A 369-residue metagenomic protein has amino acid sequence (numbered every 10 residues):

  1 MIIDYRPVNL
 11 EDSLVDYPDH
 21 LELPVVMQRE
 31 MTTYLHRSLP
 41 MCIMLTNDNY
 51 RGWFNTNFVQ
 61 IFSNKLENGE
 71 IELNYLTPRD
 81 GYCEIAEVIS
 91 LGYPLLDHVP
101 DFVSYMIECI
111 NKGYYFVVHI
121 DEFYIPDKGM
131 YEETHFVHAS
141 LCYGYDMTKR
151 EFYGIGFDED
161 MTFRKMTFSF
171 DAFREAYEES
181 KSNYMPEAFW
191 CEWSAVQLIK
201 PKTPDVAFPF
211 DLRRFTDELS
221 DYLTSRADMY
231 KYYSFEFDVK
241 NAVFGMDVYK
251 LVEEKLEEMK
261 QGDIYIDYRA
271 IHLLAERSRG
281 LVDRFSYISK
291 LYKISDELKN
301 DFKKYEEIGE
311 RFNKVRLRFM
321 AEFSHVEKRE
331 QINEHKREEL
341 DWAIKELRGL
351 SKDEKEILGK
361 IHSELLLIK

Functional and structural regions predicted by a protein language model:
I2-K200: Conserved active-site-adjacent core of cysteine acyl-enzyme catalytic domains
L39, G81-E84, D101, Y105 (+8 more regions): Exposed alpha-helical structural elements
L45-N49, K112, E179, S225 (+3 more regions): A structural signal for alpha-helix termini and helix-coil/disorder junctions
I61-F62, P201, N313, M320: Amphipathic alpha-helical interaction segments
M147-L273, R277: Noncatalytic regulatory segments and standalone regulatory/sensor domains
M259-K369: Charged, long alpha-helical assembly modules
